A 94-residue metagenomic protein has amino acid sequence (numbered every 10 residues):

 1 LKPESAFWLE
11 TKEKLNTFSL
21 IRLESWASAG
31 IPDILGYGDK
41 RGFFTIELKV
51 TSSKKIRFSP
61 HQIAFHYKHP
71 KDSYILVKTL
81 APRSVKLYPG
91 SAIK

Functional and structural regions predicted by a protein language model:
L1-S25, D39: Acidic-basic catalytic patches of nuclease active cores, encompassing PD-(D/E)XK and other metal-cofactor nuclease
R22, E47, I75-V77: Structural signal for conserved beta-strand scaffold positions within catalytic alpha/beta enzyme cores
E24, V50-S52, T79: Short glycine-rich, polar/acidic loop-and-turn segments at beta strand-coil junctions
G30: Beta-rich catalytic cores
I34-G36, G42-S52: Conserved catalytic cores of phosphodiester-cleaving nucleases, focusing on short active-site segments
T51-P70: Mg2+/Mn2+-dependent nuclease catalytic core
Y67-I93: Nucleic-acid nuclease catalytic cores
